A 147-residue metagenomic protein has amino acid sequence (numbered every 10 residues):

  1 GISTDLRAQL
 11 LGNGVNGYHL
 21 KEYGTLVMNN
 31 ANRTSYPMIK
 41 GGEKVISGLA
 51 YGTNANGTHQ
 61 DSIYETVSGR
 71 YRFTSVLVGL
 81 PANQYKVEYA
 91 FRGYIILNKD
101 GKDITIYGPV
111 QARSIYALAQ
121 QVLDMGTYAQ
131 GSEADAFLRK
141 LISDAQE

Functional and structural regions predicted by a protein language model:
G1-E147: Short, surface-exposed linear motifs at loops/turns and structural transition points
